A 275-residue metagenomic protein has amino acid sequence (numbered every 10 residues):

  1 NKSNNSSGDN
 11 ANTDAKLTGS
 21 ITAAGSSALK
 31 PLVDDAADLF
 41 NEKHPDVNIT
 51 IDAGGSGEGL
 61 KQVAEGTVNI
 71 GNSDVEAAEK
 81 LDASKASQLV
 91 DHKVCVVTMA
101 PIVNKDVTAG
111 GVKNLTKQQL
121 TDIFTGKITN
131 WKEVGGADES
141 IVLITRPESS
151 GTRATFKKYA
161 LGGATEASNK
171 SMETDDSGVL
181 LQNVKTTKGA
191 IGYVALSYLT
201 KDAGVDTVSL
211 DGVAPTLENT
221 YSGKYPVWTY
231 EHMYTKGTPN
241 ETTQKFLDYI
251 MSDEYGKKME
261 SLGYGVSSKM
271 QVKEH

Functional and structural regions predicted by a protein language model:
N1-H44, N48-E65, N69, S73-A83 (+2 more regions): Exported/periplasmic ABC-transporter solute-binding proteins
